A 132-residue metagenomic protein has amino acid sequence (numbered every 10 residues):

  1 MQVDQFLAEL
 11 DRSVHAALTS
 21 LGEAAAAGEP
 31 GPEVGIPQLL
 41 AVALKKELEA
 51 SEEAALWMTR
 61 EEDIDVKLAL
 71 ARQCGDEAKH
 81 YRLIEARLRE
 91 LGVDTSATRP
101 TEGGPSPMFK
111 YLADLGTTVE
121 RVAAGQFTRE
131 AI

Functional and structural regions predicted by a protein language model:
M1-I132: Non-heme di-metal
